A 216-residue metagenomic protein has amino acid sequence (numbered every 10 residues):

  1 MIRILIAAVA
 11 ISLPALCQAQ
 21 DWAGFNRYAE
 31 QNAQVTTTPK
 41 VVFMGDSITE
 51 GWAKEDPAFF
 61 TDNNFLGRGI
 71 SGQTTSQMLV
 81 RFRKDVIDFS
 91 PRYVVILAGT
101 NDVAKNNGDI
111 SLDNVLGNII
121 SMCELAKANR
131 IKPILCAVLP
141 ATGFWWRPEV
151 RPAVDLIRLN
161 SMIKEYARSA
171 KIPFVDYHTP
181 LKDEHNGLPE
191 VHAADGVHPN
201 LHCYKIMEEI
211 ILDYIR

Functional and structural regions predicted by a protein language model:
I4-L13: Sec-dependent N-terminal signal peptides
P14-V95: Serine-esterase "nucleophile elbow" of acetyl-processing enzymes
S47-G51, S71-T75, T100-K105, L139-G143 (+2 more regions): Solvent-exposed loop/turn segments at secondary-structure junctions within structured extracellular/periplasmic domains
Q73-V80, D109-I119: Glycine-rich anion/phosphate-binding loops
K84-R92, N101, D113, I120-K127 (+1 more regions): Extracellular glycan-modifying ectodomains
L97-V103, C123-I157: Active-site segments of SGNH/GDSL-like serine hydrolases that catalyze O-acetyl group transfer/hydrolysis on lipids
L112-C136, K164-I172: Charged, glycine-enriched surface loops/patches that mediate electrostatic binding to polyanionic ligands
L139-R216: Catalytic His-Asp segment of secreted/periplasmic serine-dependent ester chemistry enzymes
